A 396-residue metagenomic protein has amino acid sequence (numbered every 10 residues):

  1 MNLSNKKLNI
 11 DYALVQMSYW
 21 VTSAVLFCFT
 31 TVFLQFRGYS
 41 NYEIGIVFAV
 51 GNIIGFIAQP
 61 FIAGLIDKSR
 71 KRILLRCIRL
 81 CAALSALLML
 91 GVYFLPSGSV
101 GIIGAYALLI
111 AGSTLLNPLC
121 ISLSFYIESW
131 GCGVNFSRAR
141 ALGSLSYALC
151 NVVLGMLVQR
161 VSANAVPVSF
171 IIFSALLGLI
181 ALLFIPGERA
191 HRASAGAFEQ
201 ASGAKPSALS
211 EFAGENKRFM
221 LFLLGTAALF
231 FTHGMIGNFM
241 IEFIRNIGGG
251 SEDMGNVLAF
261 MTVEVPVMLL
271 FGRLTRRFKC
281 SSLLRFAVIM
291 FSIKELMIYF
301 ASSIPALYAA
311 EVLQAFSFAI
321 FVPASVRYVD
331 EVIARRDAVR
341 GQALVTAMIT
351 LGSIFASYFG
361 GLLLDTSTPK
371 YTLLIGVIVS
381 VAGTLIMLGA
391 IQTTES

Functional and structural regions predicted by a protein language model:
M1-K6, I185-G225: Juxtamembrane intracellular "pre-TM" segments in multi-pass secondary transporters
N2-N52, R218-N256: Helix-loop boundary and gating motifs at the non-cytosolic
M17, S99-N117, A227, A306-I320: Hydrophobic core of transmembrane alpha-helices in multi-pass small-molecule transporters, especially MFS/SLC-type
N41-Y42, W130-L142, S251, I333-V345: Loop-to-transmembrane helix entry/capping segments in MFS-fold secondary transporters and related SLC/MFSD carriers
I57-K71, V158, V267-K279, L364-D365: Helix-to-loop junctions at the C-terminal end of transmembrane segments in multipass secondary transporters
L75-L90, S282-M297: Structural signature of the two symmetry-related core transmembrane helices
L109-L142: Cytoplasmic helix-loop-helix junction between adjacent transmembrane helices in 12-TM secondary transporters
V339-T366: A late C-terminal transmembrane helix in Major Facilitator Superfamily
